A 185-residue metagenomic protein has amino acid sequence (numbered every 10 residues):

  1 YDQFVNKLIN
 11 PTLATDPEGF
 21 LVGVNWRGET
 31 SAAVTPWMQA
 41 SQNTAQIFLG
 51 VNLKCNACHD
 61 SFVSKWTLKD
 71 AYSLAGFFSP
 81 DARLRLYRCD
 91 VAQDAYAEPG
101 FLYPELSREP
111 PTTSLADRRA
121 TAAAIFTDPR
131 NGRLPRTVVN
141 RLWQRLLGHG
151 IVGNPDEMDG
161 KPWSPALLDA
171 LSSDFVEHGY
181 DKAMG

Functional and structural regions predicted by a protein language model:
Y1-R108, R119-A123, N131-M184: Short, structured secondary-structure elements that scaffold catalytic or ligand/cofactor-binding regions
P111-T112: Solvent-exposed loop and edge beta-strand segments that line ligand/cofactor-binding and catalytic clefts
L115: Glycine- and hydrophobic-rich flexible loops that cap the catalytic core of alpha/beta enzyme folds
T127: Cell-envelope and extracellular/periplasmic
